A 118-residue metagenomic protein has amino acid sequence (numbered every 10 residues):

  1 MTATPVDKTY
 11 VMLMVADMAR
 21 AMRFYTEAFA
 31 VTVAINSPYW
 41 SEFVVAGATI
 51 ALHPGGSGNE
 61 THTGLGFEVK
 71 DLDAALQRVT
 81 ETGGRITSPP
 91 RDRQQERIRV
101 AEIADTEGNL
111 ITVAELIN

Functional and structural regions predicted by a protein language model:
M1-M22, G47-T49, T63-F67, A114-N118: N-terminal beta-strand motif that seeds the catalytic metal site of vicinal oxygen chelate
M1-T4, G84-N118: Vicinal oxygen chelate
K8-A16, V44, S57-T82, R99-A104 (+1 more regions): Vicinal oxygen chelate
A19-A28, A101, L110: Conserved active-site alpha-helix within GNAT-family acetyltransferase domains
R20-A21, P38-S41, E96, N118: Short glycine/proline-centered loop/turn elements that form peptide/ligand docking sites
E27-A30, E81: Short, intrinsically disordered, mixed-charge
A30-I35, R85-P89: Short secondary-structure junctions
V31-T63, L110-L116: Conserved short beta-strand elements that form part of the metal-binding/catalytic scaffold of enzyme active sites
